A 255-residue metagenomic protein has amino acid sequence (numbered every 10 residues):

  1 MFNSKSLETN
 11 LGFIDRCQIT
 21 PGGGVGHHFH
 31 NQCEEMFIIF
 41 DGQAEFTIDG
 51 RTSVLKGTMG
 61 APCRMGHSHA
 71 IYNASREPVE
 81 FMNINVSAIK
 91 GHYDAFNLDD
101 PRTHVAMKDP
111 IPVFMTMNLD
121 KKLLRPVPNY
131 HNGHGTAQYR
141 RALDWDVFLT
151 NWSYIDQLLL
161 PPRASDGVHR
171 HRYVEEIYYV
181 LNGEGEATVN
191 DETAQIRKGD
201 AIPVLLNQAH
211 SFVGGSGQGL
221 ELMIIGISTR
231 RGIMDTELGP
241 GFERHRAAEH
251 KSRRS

Functional and structural regions predicted by a protein language model:
M1-L11, H92-W152, G167, T236-S255: A short, N-terminal "cap"/entry segment at the start of jelly-roll beta-barrel domains of the cupin/DSBH fold
F2, D15-H30, Y139-L143, D156-H171: Conserved short histidine dyad/triad with adjacent acidic residue
Q32-A44, Y173-G185, N190: Glycine- and acidic-residue-biased ligand/ion/polar-headgroup-sensing regions
Q43-E45, T52, S68, P78 (+4 more regions): Structural motif
G50-M65, D191-L206: Short acidic-glycine-tyrosine-enriched beta hairpin
P62, E77-Y93, P203, Q218-D235: A short hydrophobic beta-strand segment most commonly corresponding to one strand of the jelly-roll/cupin
I71-S75, F212-S216: Asparagine-centered strand-capping/turn motif at beta-strand->loop junctions
